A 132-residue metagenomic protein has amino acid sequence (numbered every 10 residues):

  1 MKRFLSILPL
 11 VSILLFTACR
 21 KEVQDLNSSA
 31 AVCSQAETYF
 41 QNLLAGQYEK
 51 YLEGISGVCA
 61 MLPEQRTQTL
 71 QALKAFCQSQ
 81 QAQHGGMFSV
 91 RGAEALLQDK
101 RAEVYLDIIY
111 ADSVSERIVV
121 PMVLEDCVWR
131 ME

Functional and structural regions predicted by a protein language model:
M1-T17: Sec-dependent bacterial lipoprotein signal peptides
V11, T17-A18, A31, E49 (+2 more regions): A general secondary-structure boundary signal
A18-A45: Short, low-complexity N-terminal intrinsically disordered segments enriched in polar/charged residues
C33-T38, Y48-L97: Short solvent-exposed beta->alpha transition segments
S89-E132: Exposed beta-sheet edge and beta->alpha loop/turn motif
